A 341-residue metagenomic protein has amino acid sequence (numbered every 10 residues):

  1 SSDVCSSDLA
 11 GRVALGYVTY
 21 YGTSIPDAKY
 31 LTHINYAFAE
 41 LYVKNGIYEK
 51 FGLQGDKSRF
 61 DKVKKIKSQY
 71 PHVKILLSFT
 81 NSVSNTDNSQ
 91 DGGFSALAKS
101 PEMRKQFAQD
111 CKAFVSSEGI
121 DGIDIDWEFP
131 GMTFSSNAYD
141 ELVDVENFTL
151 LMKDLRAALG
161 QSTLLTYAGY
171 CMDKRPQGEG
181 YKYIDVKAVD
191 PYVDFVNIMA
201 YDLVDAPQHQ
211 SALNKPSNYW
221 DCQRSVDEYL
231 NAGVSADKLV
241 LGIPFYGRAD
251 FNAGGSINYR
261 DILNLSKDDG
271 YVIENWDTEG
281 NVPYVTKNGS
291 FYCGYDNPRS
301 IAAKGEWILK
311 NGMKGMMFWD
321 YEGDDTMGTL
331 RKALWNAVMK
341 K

Functional and structural regions predicted by a protein language model:
S1-C5: Single conserved hydrophobic/aromatic residue that forms the stacking wall/gate of nucleotide- or nucleobase-binding
S6, N85-G92, K238-W307, K332-K341: Glycan-binding loop/region signatures in secreted carbohydrate-active enzymes
S7-A10, F60-L76, T80-V83, T149-T166 (+3 more regions): Surface-exposed amphipathic alpha-helices with a cationic face
D8-V115, Y139, N214: Glycan-recognition patch characteristic of GH18 chitinases/ENGases and related GlcNAc/peptidoglycan-binding proteins
G11-R12, T32, P71-I75, G119-D121 (+4 more regions): Short, well-ordered coil/turn segments that N-cap beta-strands
L15, Y42-S58, P130-D269: Substrate-binding surface in catalytic domains of secreted glycosidases
D27-Y30, R59-I66, Q90-G93, M103 (+10 more regions): Stable alpha-helical elements in mature extracytoplasmic
I34, L77, I125, L155 (+4 more regions): Conserved, mostly hydrophobic/aromatic
